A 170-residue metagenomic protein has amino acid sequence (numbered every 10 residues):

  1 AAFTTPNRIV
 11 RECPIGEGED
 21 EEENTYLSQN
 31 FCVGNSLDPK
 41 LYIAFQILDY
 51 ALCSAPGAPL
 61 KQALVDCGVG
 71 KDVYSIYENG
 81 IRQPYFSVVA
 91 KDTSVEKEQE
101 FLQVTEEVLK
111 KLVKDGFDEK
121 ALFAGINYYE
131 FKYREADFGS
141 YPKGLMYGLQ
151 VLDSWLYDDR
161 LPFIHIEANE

Functional and structural regions predicted by a protein language model:
A1-P39, Y50-Q99, D118-Q150, S154 (+1 more regions): Non-catalytic beta-strand/loop surface segments
T105: Divalent metal-coordination and catalytic microenvironments
K110-K114, R134: Sec-exported extracytoplasmic/periplasmic mature domains
Y157-D159: Acidic/polar loop-and-plug regions of large Gram-negative outer-membrane beta-barrel proteins
P162-E170: Short, intrinsically disordered, charge-balanced linker/junction segments flanking boundaries in proteins
